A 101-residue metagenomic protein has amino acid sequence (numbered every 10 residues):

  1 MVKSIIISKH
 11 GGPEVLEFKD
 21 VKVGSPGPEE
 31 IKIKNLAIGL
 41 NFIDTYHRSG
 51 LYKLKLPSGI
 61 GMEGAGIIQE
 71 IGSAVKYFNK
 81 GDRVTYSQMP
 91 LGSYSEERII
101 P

Functional and structural regions predicted by a protein language model:
M1-K3: Extreme N-terminal starter segment of soluble prokaryotic enzymes
S8-V15: Extracellular beta-rich ligand/substrate-recognition surface
E17-G24, I99: Generic structural detector for well-ordered beta-strands
K22-G39, L51-G92: Glycine-rich beta-strand-centered segment in the early N-terminal region that forms part of a ligand/cofactor-binding
I43-T45: Cytochrome P450 core scaffold surrounding the K-helix E-X-X-R motif and the conserved "meander" helix-loop region
I60-M62, R98-P101: Short Pro/Gly-enriched coil loops immediately N-terminal to beta-strands
L91-I99: Short, Lys/Arg- and Gly-enriched loop/turn segments at beta-strand edges
